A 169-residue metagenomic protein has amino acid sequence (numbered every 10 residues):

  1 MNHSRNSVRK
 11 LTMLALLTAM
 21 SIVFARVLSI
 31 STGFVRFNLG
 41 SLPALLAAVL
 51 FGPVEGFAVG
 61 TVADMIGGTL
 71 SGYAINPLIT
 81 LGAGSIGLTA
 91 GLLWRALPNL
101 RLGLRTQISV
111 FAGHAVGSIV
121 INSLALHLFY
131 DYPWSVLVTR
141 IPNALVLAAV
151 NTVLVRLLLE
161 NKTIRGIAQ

Functional and structural regions predicted by a protein language model:
M1-Q169: Loop-helix junctions at membrane interfaces
